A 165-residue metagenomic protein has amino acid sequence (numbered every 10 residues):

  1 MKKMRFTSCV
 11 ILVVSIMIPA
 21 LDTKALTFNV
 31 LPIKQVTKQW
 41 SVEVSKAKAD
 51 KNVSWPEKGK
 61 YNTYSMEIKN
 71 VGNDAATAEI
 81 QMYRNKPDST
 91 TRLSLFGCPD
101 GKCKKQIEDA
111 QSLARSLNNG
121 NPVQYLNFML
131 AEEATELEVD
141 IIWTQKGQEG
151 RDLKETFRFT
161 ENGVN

Functional and structural regions predicted by a protein language model:
M1-L26: Sec-dependent N-terminal signal peptides of Gram-positive bacterial secreted proteins and lipoproteins
I33-L95: Short, surface-exposed binding/anchoring microloops in extracellular/periplasmic proteins
K58, A131-E133, R151: A generic structural micro-feature
Y64-M66, A78, L137-V139, E155-F157: Hydrophobic residues positioned within well-ordered beta-strands of beta-sheet architectures
N73, Q145-R151: Short, cysteine-centered beta-strand-loop-beta hairpins and adjacent loop/turn segments enriched in charged/polar
P87-T91, G101-E108, T160-N165: Short, surface-exposed linear segments at secondary-structure transitions and domain or protein termini
F96-G147: Short, solvent-exposed, Trp/other aromatic-anchored flexible loops in extracytoplasmic proteins
E149-N165: Short beta-strand elements
